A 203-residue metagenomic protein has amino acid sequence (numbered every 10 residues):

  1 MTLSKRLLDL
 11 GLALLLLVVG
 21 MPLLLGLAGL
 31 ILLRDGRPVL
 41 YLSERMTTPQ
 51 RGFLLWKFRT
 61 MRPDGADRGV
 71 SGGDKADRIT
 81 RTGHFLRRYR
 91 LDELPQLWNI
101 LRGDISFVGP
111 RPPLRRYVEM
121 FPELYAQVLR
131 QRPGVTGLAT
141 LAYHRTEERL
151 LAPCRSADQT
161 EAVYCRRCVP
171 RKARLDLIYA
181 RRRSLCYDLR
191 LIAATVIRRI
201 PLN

Functional and structural regions predicted by a protein language model:
M1-D64, Y179-N203: A hydrophobic, helix-centered structural microdomain
A13, Y41, T80-H84, R116 (+1 more regions): Positions in alpha-helical segments
L25-G29, S43-E44, P122-R130, Q159-R166: Intrinsically disordered, low-complexity boundary segments flanking structured domains
L27, Y41, V70, V108-P110 (+4 more regions): Short, hydrophobic secondary-structure boundary micro-motifs
D35-P38, D74, I100, P133 (+2 more regions): A generic fold-level signal
Y41-R78, A139-P170: Short, glycine-rich, amphipathic interfacial segments at transmembrane boundaries or analogous
D74-L138, I192: A short, structured surface patch at a secondary-structure boundary
R130-N203: C-terminal terminal-structure detector
